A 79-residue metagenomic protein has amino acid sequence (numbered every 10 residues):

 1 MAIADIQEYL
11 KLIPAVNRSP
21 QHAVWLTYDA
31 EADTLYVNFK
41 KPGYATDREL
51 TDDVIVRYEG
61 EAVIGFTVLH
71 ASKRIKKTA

Functional and structural regions predicted by a protein language model:
I3-T27, E31, Y58, S72-A79: Flexible extramembrane loops and terminal tails that flank transmembrane helices in small membrane-associated subunits
T27, T34-L69: Amphipathic, hydrophobic secondary-structure cores in small proteins
